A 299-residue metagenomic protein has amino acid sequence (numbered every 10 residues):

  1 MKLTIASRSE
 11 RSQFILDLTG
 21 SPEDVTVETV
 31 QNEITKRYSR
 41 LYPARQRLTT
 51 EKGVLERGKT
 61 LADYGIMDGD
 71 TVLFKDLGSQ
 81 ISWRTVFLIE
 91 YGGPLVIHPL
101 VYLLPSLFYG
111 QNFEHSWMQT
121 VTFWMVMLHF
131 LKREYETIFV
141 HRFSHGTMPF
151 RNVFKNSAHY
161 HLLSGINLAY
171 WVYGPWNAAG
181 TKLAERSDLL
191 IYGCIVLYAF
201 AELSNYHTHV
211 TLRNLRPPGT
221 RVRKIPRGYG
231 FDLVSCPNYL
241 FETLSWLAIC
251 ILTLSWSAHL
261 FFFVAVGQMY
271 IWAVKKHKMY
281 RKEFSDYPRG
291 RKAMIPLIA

Functional and structural regions predicted by a protein language model:
S9-T29, L55-E56: Short, contiguous acidic and Ser/Thr-rich linear segments
E10, L100, K182-H207, T211-A299: Hydrophobic transmembrane alpha-helices
T19-L48, G69: Short amphipathic, charge-patterned alpha-helical segments
K52-F74: Eukaryotic mixed-charge, acidic/polar low-complexity intrinsically disordered regions
L73-I81, Q111-H115, G180-I191, I225-R227: Juxtamembrane membrane-interface segments at transmembrane-helix boundaries in membrane proteins
L77-V86, Q111-N112, E134-K155, N214-I225 (+2 more regions): Helix-loop boundary elements of multi-pass alpha-helical membrane proteins
S82-H98, H115-H129, T147-S164, E185-Y198 (+2 more regions): Transmembrane alpha-helices of multi-pass eukaryotic membrane proteins
H161-N177, F241-I249: Hydrophobic alpha-helical transmembrane segments in multi-pass integral membrane proteins
